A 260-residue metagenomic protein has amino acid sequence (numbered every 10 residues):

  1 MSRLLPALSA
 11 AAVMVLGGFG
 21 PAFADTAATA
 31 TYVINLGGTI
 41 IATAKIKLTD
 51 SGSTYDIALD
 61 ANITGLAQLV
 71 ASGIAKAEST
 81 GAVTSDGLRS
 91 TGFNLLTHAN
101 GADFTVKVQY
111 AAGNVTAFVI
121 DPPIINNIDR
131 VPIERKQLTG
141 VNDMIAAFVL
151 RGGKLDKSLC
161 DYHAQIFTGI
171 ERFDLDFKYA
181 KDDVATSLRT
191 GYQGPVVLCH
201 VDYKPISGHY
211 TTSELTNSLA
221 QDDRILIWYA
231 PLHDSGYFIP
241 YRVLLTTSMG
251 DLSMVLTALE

Functional and structural regions predicted by a protein language model:
M1, M14, V108-A111: Short alpha-helix boundary/capping motifs
M1-S9: Bacterial N-terminal signal peptides that target proteins for export
S9-G18: Bacterial N-terminal signal peptides
F19-A24: Sec/Tat signal peptide C-region and signal peptidase I cleavage site
D25-A112, L155-E260: Acidic, serine/threonine-rich low-complexity disordered tracts
N114-K181: A charged, solvent-exposed segment within the mature domains of Sec-exported extracytoplasmic proteins
